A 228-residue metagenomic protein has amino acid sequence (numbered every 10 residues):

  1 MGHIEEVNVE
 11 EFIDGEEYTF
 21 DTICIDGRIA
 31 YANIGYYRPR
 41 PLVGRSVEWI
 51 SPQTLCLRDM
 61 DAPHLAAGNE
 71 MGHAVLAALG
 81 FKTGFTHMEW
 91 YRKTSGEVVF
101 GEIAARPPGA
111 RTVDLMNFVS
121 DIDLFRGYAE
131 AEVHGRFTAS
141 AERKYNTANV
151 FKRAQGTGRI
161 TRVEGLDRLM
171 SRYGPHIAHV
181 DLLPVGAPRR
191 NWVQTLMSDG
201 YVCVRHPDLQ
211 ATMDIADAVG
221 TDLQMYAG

Functional and structural regions predicted by a protein language model:
E11-F81, F85, R92, F100 (+3 more regions): ATP-dependent carboxylate/phosphate-activation module, predominantly the ATP-grasp catalytic core and closely related
D26-R28, S95, Q155, P207-D208: Short loop segments at secondary-structure junctions
G27-I34, E97-E102, I160-R162, H179 (+1 more regions): Short, well-ordered strand-loop elements centered on a beta-strand within folded domains, enriched for acidic residues
R92-V99, V193-S198: A short, glycine/Asx- and small/polar-enriched loop/turn that sits immediately N-terminal to a beta-strand
A129-G228: Peripheral (often C-terminal) accessory segments that flank ATP-dependent C-N-forming ligase machineries
